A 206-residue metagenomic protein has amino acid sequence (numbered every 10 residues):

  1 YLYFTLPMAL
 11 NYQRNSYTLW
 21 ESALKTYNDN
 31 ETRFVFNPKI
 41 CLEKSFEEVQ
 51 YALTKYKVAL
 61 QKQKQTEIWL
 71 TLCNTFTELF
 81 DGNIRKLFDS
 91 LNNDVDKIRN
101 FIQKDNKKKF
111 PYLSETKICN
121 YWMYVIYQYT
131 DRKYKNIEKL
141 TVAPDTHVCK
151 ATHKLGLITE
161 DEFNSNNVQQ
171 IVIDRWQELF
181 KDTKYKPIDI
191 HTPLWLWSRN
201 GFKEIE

Functional and structural regions predicted by a protein language model:
Y1-E206: HhH-family (HhH-GPD) DNA N-glycosylase catalytic core used in base-excision repair
